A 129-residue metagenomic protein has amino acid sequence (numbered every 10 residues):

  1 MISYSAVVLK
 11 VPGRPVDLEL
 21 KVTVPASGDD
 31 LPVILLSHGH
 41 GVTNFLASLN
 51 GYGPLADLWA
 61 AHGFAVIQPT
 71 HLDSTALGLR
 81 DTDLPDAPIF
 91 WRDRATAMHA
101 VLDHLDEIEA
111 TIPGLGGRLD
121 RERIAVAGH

Functional and structural regions predicted by a protein language model:
M1-D29: N-terminal cap/lid segment of alpha/beta-hydrolase-fold proteins
D30-G39: Short beta-strand element of the alpha/beta-hydrolase
P32, G51-P54, L58-A61, D93-A100 (+1 more regions): Extracytoplasmic/secreted proteins, especially bacterial periplasmic and envelope-associated proteins
H38, G128-H129: Conserved alpha/beta-hydrolase "nucleophile elbow" surrounding the catalytic nucleophile
G39, A60-F64, D103-A110: Sec-exported extracytoplasmic/periplasmic mature domains
G41-V42, L46-A47, T70-T96, G114: Cap/lid segment of the alpha/beta-hydrolase catalytic domain
L46-P69, S74: Short amphipathic alpha-helix adjacent to the substrate-entry channel of hydrolases
D86-E122, V126: Alpha/beta-hydrolase active-site loop
